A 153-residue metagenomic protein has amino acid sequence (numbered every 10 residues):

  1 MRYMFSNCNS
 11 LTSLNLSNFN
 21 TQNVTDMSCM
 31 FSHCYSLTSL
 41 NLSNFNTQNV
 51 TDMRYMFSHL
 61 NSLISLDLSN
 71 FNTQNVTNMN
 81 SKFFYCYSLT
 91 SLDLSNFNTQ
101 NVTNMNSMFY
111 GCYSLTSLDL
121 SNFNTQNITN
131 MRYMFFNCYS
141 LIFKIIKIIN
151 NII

Functional and structural regions predicted by a protein language model:
M1-C8, T25-C34, T51-L60, T77-C86 (+2 more regions): Core hydrophobic positions of leucine-rich repeats
S10-N23, S36-N49, S62-N75, S88-N101 (+2 more regions): Structural signature of tandem-repeat unit edges
